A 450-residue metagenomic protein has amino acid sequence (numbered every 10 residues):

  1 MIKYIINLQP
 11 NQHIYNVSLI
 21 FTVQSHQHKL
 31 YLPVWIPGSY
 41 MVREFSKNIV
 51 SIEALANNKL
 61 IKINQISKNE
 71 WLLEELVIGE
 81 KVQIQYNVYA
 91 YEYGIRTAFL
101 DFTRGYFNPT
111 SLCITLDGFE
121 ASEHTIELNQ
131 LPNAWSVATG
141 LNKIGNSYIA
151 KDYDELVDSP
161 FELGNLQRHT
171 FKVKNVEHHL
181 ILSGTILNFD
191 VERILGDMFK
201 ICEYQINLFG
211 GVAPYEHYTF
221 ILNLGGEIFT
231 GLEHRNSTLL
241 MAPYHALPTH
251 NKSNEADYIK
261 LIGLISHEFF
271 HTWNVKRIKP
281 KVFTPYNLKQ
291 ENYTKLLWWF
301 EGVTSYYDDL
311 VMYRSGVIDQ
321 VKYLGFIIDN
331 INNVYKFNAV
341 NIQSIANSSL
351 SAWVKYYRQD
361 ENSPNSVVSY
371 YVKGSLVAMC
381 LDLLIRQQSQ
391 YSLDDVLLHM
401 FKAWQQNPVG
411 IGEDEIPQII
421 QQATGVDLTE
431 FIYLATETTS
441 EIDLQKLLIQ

Functional and structural regions predicted by a protein language model:
M1-K3, H13, A403-Q450: Beta/coil-rich, acidic/histidine-enriched accessory regions frequently appended to metallopeptidases
M1-W35: Early extracytoplasmic/domain-onset interaction patches
E44-S51, L55, K59-Y215, E227-T230 (+1 more regions): Non-catalytic architectural context of zinc metalloproteases
T170-L297: Juxtacatalytic substrate-recognition/specificity segment
D197-L208, P243, L264, E268-T272 (+9 more regions): Generic, well-ordered alpha-helical scaffold segments in large soluble proteins
K252, V311-Y323, L384-S392: Inter-helical turn/loop segments and adjacent helix faces that build the functional surface of alpha-helical bundle
I278-Y286, E291-Y370: Acidic/His/Gly-enriched intrinsically disordered linker/tail segments that often contain short helix/coil "MoRF-like"
N333-Q388, S392-I416, V426-T429: Pan-zinc metallopeptidase signature
